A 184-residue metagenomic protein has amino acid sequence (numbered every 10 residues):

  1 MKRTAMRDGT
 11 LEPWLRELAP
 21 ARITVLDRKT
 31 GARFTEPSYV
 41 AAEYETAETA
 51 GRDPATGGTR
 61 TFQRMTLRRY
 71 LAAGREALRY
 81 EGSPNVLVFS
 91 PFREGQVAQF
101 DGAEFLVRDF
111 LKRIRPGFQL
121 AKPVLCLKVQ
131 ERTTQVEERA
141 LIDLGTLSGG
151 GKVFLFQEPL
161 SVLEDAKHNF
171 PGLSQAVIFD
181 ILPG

Functional and structural regions predicted by a protein language model:
M1-E36, A42-R68, R75-P183: Nucleotide/phosphate-binding catalytic cleft detector across ATP-hydrolyzing and phosphate-transferring enzymes
